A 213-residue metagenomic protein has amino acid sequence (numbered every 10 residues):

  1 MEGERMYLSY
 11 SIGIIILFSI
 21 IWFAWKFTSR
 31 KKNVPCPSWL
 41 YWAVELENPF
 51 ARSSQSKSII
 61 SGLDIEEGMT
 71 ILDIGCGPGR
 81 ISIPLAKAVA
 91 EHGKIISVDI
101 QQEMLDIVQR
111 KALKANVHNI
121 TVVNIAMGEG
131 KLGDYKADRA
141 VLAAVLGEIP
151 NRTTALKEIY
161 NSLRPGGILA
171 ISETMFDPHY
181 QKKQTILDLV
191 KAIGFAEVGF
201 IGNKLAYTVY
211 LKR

Functional and structural regions predicted by a protein language model:
R5-E66: Class I SAM-dependent transferase core
L72-I74, P78-E129: Class I SAM-dependent methyltransferase SAM/SAH-binding core
A86, T153-P165: A short glycine-rich, Lys/Arg-flanked "PGG" loop and its adjoining helix->strand segment in the class I
G128-A140: A short acidic, Gly/Pro-enriched loop at the edge of an enzyme's catalytic core that lines a small-molecule cofactor
D138-N151: A short SAM/SAH-binding and catalytic strip from SAM-dependent methyltransferases
G166-E173: Conserved beta-strand signature within the Rossmann-like core of class I S-adenosyl-L-methionine
Q181-I201: Conserved Class I S-adenosyl-L-methionine
I193-G194, G202-R213: Core SAM-dependent methyltransferase catalytic element
